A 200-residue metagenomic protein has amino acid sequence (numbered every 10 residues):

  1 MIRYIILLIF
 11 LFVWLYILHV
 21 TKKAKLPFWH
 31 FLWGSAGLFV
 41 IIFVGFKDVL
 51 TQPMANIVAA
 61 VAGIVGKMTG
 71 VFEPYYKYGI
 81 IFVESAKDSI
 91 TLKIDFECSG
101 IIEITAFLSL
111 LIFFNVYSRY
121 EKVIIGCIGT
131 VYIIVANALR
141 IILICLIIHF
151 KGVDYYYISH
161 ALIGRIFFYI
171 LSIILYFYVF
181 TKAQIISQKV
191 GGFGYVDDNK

Functional and structural regions predicted by a protein language model:
M1-K200: Hydrophobic N-terminal alpha-helices or hydrophobic patches in metabolic proteins across all domains of life
